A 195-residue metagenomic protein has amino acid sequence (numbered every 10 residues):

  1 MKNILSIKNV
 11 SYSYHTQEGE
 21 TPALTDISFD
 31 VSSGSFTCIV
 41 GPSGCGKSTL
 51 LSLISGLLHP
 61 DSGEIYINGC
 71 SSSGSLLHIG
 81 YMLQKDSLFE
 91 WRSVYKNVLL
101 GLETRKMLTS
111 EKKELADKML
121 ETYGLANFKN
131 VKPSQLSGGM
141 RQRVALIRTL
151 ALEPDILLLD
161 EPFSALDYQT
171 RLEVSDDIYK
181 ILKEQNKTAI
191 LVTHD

Functional and structural regions predicted by a protein language model:
V40-P42: The feature captures the beta-strand-to-loop junction immediately N-terminal to the Walker
S55: Helix-to-loop junction immediately C-terminal to a conserved catalytic motif
G63-S75: Conserved ABC transporter NBD signature motif
Y95-E103, K113: Short helical segment in ABC ATPase nucleotide-binding domains corresponding to the A-loop/adjacent helical element
K132-L136, M140: Conserved ABC ATPase signature
A151-D155: A short, proline-enriched helix->beta-strand linker immediately N-terminal to the Walker B motif in ABC-type P-loop
L157-D160: Catalytic Walker B motif of ABC-type/P-loop ATPase nucleotide-binding domains
